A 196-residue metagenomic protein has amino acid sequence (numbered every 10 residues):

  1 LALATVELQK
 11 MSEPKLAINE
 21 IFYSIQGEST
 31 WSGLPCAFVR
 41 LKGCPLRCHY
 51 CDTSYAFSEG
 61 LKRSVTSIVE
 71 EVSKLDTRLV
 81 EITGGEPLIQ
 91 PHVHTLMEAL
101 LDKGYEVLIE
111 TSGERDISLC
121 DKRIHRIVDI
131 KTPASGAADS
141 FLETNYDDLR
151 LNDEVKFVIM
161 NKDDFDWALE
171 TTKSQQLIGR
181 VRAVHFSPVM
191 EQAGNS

Functional and structural regions predicted by a protein language model:
L1-K10: N-terminal amphipathic/basic-hydrophobic helices that include classical n-h-c signal peptides and signal-anchor
M11-P35: Short, charged low-complexity linear segments at domain edges
S12-E13, C44-L46, E71-K74, E143-D147 (+1 more regions): Short amphipathic alpha-helical segments, especially helix-boundary/capping motifs
L16-E20, P35-F38, K42, L46-H125: Conserved Radical SAM active-site core
Q26, V69-S73, K173: Generic structural signal for well-ordered alpha-helical scaffold segments
T30, C51, G60-R63, V80 (+3 more regions): Short linear functional motifs in flexible/disordered or boundary regions
L88-S196: Conserved AdoMet/S-adenosylmethionine-binding subsite of the radical SAM
